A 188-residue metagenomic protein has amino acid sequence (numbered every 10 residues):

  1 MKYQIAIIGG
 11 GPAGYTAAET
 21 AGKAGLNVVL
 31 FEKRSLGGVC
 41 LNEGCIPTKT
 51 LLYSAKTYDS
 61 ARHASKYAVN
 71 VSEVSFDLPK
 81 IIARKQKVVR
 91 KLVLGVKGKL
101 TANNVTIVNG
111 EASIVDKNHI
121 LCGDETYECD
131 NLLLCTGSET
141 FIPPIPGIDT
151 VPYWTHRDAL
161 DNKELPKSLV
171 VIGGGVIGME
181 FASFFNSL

Functional and structural regions predicted by a protein language model:
M1-Y3, E19-L26, F31-K167: Glycine-rich flavin
Y3-L30, G178-S187: N-terminal Rossmann-like FAD-binding beta1-loop-alpha1 element of flavoenzymes
I8-G9, F31, L134, I172-G173: Conserved N-terminal Rossmann-fold NAD(P)-binding element of oxidoreductases
G11, E111-S113, G175: Conserved acidic residues
K163-L188: Rossmann-like NAD(P)H-binding beta-loop-alpha module
